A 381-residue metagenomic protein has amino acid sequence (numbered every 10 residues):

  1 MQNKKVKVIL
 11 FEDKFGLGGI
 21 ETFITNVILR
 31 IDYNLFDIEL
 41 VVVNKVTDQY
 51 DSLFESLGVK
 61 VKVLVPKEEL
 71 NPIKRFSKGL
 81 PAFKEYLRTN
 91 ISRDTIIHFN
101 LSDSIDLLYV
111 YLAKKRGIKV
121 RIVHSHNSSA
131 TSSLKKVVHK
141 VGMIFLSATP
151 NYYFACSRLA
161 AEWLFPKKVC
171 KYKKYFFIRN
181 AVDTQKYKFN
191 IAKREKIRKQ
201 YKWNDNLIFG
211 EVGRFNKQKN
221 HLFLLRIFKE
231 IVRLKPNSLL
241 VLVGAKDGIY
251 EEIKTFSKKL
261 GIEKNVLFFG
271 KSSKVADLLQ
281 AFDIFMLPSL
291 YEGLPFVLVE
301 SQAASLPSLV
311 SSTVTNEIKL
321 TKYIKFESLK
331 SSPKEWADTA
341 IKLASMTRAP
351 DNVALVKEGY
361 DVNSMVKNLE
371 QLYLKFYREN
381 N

Functional and structural regions predicted by a protein language model:
K4-K5, L10-G18, T22-G79, K246-Y250 (+1 more regions): N-terminal strand-loop element at the rim of the active site of nucleotide-sugar-dependent glycosyltransferases
E21-N26, L207, E211-E230, G248: A conserved mid-protein helix/loop that constitutes part of the nucleotide-sugar donor-binding site
L80-F83, K188-K202, T255: A short helix/loop element that forms part of the nucleotide-sugar donor recognition site in Leloir-type
F99-D106, S125: Short His-centered aromatic/hydrophobic patch
P150-F189: A short, active-site helix/loop in glycosyltransferases that binds the activated sugar's phosphate group
I253-G270: Nucleotide-activated donor-binding/catalytic signature segment of Leloir-type glycosyltransferases, i.e., the conserved
K271, L290: Aromatic "clamp/platform" in nucleotide-sugar-dependent glycosyltransferases that forms part of the donor/acceptor
E317-S345, N363: Change "using UDP/GDP/dTDP sugars" to "using nucleotide sugars
